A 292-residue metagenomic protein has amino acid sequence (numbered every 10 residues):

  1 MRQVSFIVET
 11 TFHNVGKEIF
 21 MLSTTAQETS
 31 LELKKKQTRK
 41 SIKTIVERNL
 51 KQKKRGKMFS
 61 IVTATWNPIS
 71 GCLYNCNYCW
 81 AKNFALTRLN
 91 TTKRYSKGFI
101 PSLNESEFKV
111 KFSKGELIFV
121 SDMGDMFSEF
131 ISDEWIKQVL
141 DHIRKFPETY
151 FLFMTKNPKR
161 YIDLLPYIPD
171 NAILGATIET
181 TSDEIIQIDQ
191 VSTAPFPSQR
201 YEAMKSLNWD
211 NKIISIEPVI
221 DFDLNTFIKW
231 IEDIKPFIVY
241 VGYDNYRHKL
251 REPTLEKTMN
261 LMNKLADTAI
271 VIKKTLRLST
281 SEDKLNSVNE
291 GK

Functional and structural regions predicted by a protein language model:
R2-T63, F196-N211, V219-K292: Auxiliary Fe-S-binding modules of radical SAM enzymes
I19, I61, T87, T91-F99 (+5 more regions): Aromatic-residue detector
M21, L31, K36, Y78 (+1 more regions): Extended hydrophobic/aromatic-rich secondary-structure runs
S30, T38, A81, A85 (+3 more regions): Small-side-chain structural scaffolding
K51, N90-Y95, K145-Y150: N-terminal start-of-chain detector that recognizes signal peptides and the immediate post-cleavage beginning
K54-G98: Canonical Radical SAM [4Fe-4S] cluster-binding loop centered on the CxxxCxxC motif and its immediate flanking residues
S102-T268: Conserved AdoMet/S-adenosylmethionine-binding subsite of the radical SAM
